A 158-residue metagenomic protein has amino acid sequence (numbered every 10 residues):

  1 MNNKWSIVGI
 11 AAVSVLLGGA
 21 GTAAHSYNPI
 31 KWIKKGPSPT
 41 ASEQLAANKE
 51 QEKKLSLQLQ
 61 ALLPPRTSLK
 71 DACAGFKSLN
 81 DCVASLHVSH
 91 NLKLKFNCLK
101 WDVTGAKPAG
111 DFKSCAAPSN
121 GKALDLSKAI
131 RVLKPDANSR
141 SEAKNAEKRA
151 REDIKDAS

Functional and structural regions predicted by a protein language model:
M1-N2, L17: Extracellular, luminal, or virion-exposed ectodomains of exported proteins
N2-G9: Bacterial N-terminal signal peptides that target proteins for export
I10-G18: Bacterial N-terminal signal peptides
G18-S26: Sec/Tat signal peptide C-region and signal peptidase I cleavage site
H25-E43: N-terminal propeptides/low-complexity segments immediately following signal peptides in secreted or periplasmic proteins
A41-S158: Mature extracellular/secreted ectodomains of secretory-pathway proteins
